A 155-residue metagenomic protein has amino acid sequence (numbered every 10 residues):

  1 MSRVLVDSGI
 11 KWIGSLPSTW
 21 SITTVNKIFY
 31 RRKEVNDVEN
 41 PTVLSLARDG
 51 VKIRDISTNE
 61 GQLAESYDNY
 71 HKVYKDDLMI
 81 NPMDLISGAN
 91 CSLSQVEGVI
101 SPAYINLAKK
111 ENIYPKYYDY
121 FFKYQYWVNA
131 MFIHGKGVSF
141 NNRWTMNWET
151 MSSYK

Functional and structural regions predicted by a protein language model:
R3-N36: Non-catalytic DNA-recognition/assembly elements of restriction-modification systems
R3-S8, G98-I105, V138-K155: A short glycine-rich beta-alpha junction/loop motif
P17-V25, Y118, E149-K155: Amphipathic alpha-helical segments
N26-E65: DNA target-recognition patches
V35-R48, K72, C91-P102, K109-N112 (+2 more regions): Short, surface-exposed loop/turn microsegments at beta-strand edges and helix-strand junctions
Y74-L78: Structural motif
D84-G88: Short, charged beta-turn/beta-strand-edge "cap" motif at the junction between a beta-strand and an adjacent loop
